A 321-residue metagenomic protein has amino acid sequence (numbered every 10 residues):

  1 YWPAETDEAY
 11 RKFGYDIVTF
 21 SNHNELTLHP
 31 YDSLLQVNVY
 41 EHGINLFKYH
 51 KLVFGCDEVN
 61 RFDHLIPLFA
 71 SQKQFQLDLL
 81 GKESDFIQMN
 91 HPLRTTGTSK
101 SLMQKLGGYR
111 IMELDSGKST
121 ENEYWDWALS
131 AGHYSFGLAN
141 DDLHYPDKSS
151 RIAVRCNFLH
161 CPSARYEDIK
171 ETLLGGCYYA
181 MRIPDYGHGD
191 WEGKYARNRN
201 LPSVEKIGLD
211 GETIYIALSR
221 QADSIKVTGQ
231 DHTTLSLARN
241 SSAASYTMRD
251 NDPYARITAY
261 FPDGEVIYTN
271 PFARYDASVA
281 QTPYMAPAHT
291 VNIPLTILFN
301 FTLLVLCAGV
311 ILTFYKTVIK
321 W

Functional and structural regions predicted by a protein language model:
Y1-A131, S135, N140-D147, Y268-T269: A metal-dependent hydrolase metal-coordination microenvironment
P3, L143-W321: C-terminal functional module detector
